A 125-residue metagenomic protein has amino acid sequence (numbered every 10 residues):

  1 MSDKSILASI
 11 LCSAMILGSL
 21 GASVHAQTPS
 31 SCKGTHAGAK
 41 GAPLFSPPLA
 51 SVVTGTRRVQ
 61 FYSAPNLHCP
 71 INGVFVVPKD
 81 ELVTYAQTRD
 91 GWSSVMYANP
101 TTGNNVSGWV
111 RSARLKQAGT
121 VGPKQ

Functional and structural regions predicted by a protein language model:
M1-L11: Bacterial N-terminal signal peptides that target proteins for export
S13-I16, A50, G103: N-terminal start and proteolytic maturation junction detector
M15-V24: C-terminal segment of classical bacterial N-terminal signal peptides
A26-F75, Y85: N-terminal secretory signal peptides
T28, A37, G73-A113: SH3/SH3-like beta-barrel superfamily modules
I71, N105, A118-T120: Short acidic, gly/pro-rich beta-turn/loop elements at beta-sheet edges and active-site/ligand-binding grooves
V110-Q125: Short, low-complexity, Pro/Ser/Thr/Gly-rich segments in the mature regions of secreted, periplasmic
